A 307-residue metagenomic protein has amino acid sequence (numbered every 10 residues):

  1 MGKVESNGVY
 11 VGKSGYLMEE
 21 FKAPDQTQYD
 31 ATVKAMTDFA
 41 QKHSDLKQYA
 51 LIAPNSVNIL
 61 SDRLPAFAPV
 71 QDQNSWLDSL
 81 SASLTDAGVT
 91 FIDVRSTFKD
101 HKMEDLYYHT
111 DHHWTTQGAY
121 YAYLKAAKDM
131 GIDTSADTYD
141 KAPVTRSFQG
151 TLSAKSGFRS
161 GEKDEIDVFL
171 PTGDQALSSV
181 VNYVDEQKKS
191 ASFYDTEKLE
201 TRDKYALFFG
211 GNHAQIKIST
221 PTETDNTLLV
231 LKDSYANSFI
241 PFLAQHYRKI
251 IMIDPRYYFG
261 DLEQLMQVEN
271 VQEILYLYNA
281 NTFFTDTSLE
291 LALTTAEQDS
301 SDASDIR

Functional and structural regions predicted by a protein language model:
M1-R307: Extracellular glycan-modifying ectodomains
